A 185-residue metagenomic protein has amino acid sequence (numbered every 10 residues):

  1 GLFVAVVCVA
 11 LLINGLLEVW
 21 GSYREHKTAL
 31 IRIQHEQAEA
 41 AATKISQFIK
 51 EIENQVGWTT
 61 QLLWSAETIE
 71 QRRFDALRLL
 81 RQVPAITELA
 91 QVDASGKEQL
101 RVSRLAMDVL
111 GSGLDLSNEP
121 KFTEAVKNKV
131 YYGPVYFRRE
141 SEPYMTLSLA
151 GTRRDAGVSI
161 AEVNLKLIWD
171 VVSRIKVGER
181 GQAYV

Functional and structural regions predicted by a protein language model:
F3, V7-I69, R78-A85, Y131 (+1 more regions): Juxtamembrane extracytoplasmic/periplasmic/luminal helical "stalk" adjacent to the first N-terminal
L30, G113-S117, V185: Short acidic-hydrophobic sequence patches enriched in Asp/Glu that either
H35, E53, T60, R73-L77 (+2 more regions): Extracytoplasmic/secreted envelope proteins and their assembly/folding machinery, especially bacterial periplasmic
G57, E88-A90, Q182-Y184: Conserved beta-strand cores of small sensory beta-sandwich domains that regulate signal transduction, primarily PAS/PAC
E70-Q71, L116: Residue-level recognition of alpha-helix initiation/capping sites
Q82-A85, L89-A90, Q99-I175, E179: Extracytoplasmic/periplasmic ligand-binding sensor regions of membrane-associated signaling proteins
D93-L100, V185: Short, glycine-anchored, charge-dense loop/turn motifs used at functional sites
